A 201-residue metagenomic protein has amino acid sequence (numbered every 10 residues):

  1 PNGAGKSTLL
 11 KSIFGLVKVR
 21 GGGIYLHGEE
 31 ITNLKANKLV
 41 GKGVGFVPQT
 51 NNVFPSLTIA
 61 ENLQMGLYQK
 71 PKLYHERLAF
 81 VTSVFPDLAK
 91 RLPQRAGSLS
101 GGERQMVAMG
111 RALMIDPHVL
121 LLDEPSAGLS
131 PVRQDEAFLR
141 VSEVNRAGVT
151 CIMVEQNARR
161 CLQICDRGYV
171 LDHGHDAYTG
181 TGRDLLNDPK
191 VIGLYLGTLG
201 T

Functional and structural regions predicted by a protein language model:
P1-T201: Glycine-rich phosphate-binding loops of nucleotide-dependent enzymes
